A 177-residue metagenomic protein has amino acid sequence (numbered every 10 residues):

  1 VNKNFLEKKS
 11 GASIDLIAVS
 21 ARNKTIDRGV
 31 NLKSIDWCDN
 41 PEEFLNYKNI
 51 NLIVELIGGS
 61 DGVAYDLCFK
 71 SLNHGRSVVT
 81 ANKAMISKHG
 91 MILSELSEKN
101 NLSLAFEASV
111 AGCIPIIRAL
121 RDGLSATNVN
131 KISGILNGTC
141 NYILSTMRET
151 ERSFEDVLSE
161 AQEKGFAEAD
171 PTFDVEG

Functional and structural regions predicted by a protein language model:
V1-H74: N-terminal glycine-/serine-/threonine-rich beta1-alpha1-beta2 phosphate-ribose binding loop of Rossmann-like
K3-E7, S97, L124: Conserved hydrophobic residues forming the short capping helix/wall of the S-adenosyl-L-methionine
G29, E55-L56, A81-N82, S145-T146: A generic structural signal for short
W37-D39, V54-E55, V79-A81, L104-A108 (+1 more regions): General beta-strand structural signal in soluble alpha/beta enzymes
N51-I53, S77-V79, N141-I143: A short, structure-level motif marking secondary-structure boundaries and short turns
I57-H74, A81-R121: Rossmann-fold NAD(P)-binding glycine/threonine-rich loop
G90, E98, S103-G177: Core active-site phosphate/anionic-ligand binding loop and the adjoining beta-turn-alpha structural block in enzyme
